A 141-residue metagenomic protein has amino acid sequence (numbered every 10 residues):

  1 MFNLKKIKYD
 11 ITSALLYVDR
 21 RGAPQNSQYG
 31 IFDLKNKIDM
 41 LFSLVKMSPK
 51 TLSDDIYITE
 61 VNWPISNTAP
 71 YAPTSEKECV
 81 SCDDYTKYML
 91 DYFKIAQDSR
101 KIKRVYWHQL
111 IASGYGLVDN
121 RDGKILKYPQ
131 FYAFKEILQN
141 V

Functional and structural regions predicted by a protein language model:
M1, Q139-V141: Low-complexity, Pro/Thr/Ser/Gly/Ala-rich linker/spacer regions in secreted, extracellular modular proteins
M1-Y92: Noncatalytic carbohydrate-binding groove/subsite architecture in carbohydrate-active enzymes
V45-S53, D98-R104, V141: Surface-exposed helix-capping loop/turn segments at secondary-structure junctions
E60-Q139: Aromatic/acidic polysaccharide-binding cleft in carbohydrate-active enzymes
